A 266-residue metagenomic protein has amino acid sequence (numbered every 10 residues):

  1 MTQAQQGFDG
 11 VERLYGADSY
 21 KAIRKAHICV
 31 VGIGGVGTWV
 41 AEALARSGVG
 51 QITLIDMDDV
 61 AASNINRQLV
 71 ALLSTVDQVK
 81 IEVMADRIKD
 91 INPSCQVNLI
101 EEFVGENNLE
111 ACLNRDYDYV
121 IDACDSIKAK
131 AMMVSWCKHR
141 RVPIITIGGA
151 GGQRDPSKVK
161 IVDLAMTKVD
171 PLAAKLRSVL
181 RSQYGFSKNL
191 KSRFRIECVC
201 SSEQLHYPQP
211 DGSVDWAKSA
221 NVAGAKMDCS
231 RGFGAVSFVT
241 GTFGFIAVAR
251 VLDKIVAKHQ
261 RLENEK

Functional and structural regions predicted by a protein language model:
M1-C29: N-terminal charged helix/coil linker that caps or initiates catalytic domains
T2, R115-Y119, C124, A129 (+5 more regions): Glycine-rich phosphate/adenylate-binding loop
V30-G32, I55: Conserved N-terminal Rossmann-fold NAD(P)-binding element of oxidoreductases
V36: Hydrophobic/small residue at the entry helix of a nucleotide-binding pocket
V49-N92: Glycine-rich phosphate-binding loop and adjoining beta1-alpha1-beta2 segment of Rossmann-like nucleotide-binding folds
S63-V70, Q153-D163: Acidic/polar active-site rim loop that often engages polyanionic ligands
I100-L109: Conserved SAM/SAH-binding loop
